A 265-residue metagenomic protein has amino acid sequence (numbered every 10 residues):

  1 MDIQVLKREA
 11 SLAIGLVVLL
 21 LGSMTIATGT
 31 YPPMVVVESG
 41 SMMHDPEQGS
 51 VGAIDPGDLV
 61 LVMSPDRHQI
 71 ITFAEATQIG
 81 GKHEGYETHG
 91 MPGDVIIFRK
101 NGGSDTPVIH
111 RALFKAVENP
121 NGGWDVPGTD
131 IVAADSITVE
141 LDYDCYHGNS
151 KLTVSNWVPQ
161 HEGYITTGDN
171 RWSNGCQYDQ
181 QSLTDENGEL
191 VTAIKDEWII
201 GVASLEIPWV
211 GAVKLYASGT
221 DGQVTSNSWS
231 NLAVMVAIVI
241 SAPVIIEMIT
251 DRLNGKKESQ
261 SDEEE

Functional and structural regions predicted by a protein language model:
D2-E9, T225-E265: Juxtamembrane interface at the cytosolic side of transmembrane helices
L6-C145: Feature for secretory/organellar precursors and membrane-associated catalytic proteins
M43-A53, H83-T88, Q177-L190, D221-V224: Intrinsically disordered, low-complexity coil segments
H89-G102, D144, S150-L152, W157-G168 (+2 more regions): A short, hydrophobic secondary-structure junction motif
K115-T184: Catalytic Cys-His active-site segments of thiol-dependent hydrolases/isopeptidases
N119-P120, W209-G211, I245: Short, charged low-complexity linker/loop segments at the C-terminal edge of domains
N156-S218: Extended, hydrophilic extramembrane loops/domains of integral membrane proteins
A203-V236, S241: C-terminal terminal-structure detector
